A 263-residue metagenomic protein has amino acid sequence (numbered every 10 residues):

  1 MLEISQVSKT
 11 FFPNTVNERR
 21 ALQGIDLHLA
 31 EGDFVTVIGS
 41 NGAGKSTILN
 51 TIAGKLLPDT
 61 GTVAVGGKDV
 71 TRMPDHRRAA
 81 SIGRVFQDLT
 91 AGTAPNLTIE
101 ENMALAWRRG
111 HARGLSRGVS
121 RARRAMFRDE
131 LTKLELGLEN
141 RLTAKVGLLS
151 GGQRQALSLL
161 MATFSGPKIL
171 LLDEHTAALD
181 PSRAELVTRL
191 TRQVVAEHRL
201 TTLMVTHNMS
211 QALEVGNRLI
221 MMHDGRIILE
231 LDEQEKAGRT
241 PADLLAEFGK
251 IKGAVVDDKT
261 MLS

Functional and structural regions predicted by a protein language model:
M1, T10-G24, P74: A short, flexible loop at the N-terminus of ABC-type nucleotide-binding domains that lies
T15, D69-G83, D88-A91, R113-S120 (+1 more regions): ABC ATPase NBD coupling module
I38-S40: The feature captures the beta-strand-to-loop junction immediately N-terminal to the Walker
A53: Helix-to-loop junction immediately C-terminal to a conserved catalytic motif
G61-D69, L229-L231: Conserved ABC transporter NBD signature motif
A162-T163: ABC ATPase C-loop
T206-H207: H-loop/switch region of ABC-family ATPase nucleotide-binding domains
R226-K250: Conserved beta-strand-loop-alpha-helix hinge in the C-terminal portion of ABC ATPase nucleotide-binding domains
